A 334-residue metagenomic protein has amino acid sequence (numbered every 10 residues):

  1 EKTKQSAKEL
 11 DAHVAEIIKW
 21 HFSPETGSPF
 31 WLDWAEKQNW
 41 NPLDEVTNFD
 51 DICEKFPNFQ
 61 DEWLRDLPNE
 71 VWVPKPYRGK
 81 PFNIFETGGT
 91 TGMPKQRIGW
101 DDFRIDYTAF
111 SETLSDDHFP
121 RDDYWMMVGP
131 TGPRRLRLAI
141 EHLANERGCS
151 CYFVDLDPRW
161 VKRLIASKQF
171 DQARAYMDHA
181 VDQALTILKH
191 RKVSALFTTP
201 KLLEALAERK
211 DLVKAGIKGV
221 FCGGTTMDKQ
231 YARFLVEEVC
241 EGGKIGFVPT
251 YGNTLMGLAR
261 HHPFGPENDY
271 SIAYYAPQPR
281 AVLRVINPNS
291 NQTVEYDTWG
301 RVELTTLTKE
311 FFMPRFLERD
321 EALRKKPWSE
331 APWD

Functional and structural regions predicted by a protein language model:
E1-E86, G92-Y124, G129-P133, E146 (+2 more regions): Nucleotide 5′-phosphate-binding alpha/beta core
E1-W20, R147-D334: Active-site glycine/GP-rich loop and adjacent strand/helix microenvironment that borders small-molecule binding pockets
G27, G88-G92, R137, G223 (+2 more regions): Glycine-centered flexibility sites
F30, R134-L136, D228-Q230: Short, charged/polar "capping" segments at the starts of alpha-helices and the immediately preceding loops
Q96-W100, L136-A139, L164-I165: Short, conserved acidic/polar surface loops in the N-terminal third of protein domains
R137-C151: Conserved short alpha-helical elements in the N-terminal third of ANL/AMP-binding
